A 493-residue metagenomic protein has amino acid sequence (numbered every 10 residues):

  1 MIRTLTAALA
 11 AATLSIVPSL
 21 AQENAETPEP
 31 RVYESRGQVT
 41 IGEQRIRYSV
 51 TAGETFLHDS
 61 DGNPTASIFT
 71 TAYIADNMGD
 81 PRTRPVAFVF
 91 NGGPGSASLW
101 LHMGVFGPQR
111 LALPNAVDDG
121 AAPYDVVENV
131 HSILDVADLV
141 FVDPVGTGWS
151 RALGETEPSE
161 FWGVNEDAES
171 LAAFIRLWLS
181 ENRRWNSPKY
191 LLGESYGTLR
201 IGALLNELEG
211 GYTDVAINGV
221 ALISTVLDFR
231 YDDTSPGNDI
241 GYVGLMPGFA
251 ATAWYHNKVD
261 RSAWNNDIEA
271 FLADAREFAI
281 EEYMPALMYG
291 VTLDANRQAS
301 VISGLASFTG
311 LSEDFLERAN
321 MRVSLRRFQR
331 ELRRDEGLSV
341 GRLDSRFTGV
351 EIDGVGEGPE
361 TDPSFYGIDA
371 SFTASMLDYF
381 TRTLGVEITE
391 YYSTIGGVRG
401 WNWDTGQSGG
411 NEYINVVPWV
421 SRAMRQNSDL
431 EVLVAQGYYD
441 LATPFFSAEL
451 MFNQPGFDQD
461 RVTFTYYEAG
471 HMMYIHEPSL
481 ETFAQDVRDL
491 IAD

Functional and structural regions predicted by a protein language model:
E23, G62-E160, N453: N-terminal cap/lid subdomain of alpha/beta-hydrolase-fold enzymes
R110-A112, E209-S307: A catalytic-pocket lid/entrance helix-loop region that shapes and gates access to the active site across common
L134, P144, F161-L179: Alpha/beta-hydrolase active-site loop
R184-Y196: Alpha/beta-hydrolase fold nucleophile elbow
G193-N206: Glycine-rich nucleophile elbow surrounding the catalytic serine of serine-hydrolase chemistry
Y289-A442: Alpha/beta-hydrolase fold catalytic core
L441-R461: Active-site-adjacent alpha-helix of alpha/beta-hydrolase-fold enzymes
G470-S479: Catalytic histidine-centered segment of alpha/beta-hydrolase-like enzymes
